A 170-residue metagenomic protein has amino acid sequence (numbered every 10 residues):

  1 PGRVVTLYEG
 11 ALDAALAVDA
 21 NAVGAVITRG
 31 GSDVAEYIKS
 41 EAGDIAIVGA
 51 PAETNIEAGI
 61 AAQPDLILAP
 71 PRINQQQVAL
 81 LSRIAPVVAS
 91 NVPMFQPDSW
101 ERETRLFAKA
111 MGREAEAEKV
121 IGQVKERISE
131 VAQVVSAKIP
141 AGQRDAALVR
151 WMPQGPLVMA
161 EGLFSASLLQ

Functional and structural regions predicted by a protein language model:
P1, L148, M152-Q154, S165-Q170: Short, intrinsically disordered, charge-balanced linker/junction segments flanking boundaries in proteins
R3, E9-A58, A62, P71: A short, structured surface patch at a secondary-structure boundary
V5-T6, V23-V26, L66-P70, V88-A89 (+1 more regions): Structural recognition of the beta-strand scaffold that forms the well-ordered cores of secreted hydrolase catalytic
G10-D13, T28-G31, L66, I73-Q75 (+2 more regions): Solvent-exposed loop/turn segments at secondary-structure junctions within structured extracellular/periplasmic domains
V18-D19, E41, R83-A85, F164: Short, structured coil segments at secondary-structure junctions
T28-A35, V158-Q170: Alpha-helical, coiled-coil/dimerization segments enriched in small aliphatic residues
T54-S90: Surface-exposed, polar helix/loop patches in the mature regions of secreted/periplasmic/lumenal proteins that form
Q77-P153: Extracytoplasmic substrate-binding proteins
